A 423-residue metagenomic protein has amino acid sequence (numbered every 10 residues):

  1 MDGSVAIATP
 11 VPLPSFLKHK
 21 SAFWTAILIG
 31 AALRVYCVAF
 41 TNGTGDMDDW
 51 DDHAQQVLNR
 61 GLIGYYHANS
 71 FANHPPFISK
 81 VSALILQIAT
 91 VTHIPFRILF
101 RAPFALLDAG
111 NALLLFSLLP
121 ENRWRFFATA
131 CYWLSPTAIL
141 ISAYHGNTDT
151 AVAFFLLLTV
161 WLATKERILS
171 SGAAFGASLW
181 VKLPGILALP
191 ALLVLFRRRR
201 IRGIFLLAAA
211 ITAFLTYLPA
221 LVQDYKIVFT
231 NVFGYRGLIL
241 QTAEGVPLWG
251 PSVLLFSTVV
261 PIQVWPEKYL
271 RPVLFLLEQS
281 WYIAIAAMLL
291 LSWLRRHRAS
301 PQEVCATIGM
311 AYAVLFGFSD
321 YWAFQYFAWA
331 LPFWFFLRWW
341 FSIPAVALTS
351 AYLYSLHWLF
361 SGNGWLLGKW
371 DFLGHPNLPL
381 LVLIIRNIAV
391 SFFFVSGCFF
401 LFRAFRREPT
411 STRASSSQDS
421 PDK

Functional and structural regions predicted by a protein language model:
D2-P247, L254, L274-K423: Multi-pass membrane glycosyltransferase architecture that uses lipid-linked
L255-W265: Generic multipass alpha-helical transmembrane bundles of integral membrane proteins
K268-Y269: Extracellular and organelle-lumenal recognition/adhesion modules and their flexible linkers in secreted
